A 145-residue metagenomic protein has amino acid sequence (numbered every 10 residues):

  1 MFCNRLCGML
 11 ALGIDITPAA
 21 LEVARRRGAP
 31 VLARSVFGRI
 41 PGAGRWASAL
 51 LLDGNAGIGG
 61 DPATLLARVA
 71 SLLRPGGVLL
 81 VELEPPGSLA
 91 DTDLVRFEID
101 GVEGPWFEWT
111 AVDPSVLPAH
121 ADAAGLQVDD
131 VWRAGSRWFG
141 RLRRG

Functional and structural regions predicted by a protein language model:
M1-M9: Conserved SAM-binding loop of SAM-dependent methyltransferases across substrates and taxa, primarily the Class I
T17-P18: Conserved SAM/SAH-binding beta-strand->alpha-helix loop
E22, G38-G44, I58-G60: Short conserved loop adjoining the S-adenosyl-L-methionine
R25-R39: Conserved SAM-binding strand-loop segment of SAM-dependent methyltransferases
R45-A63: A short SAM/SAH-binding and catalytic strip from SAM-dependent methyltransferases
A63-V78: A short glycine-rich, Lys/Arg-flanked "PGG" loop and its adjoining helix->strand segment in the class I
P75-G101: Conserved class I S-adenosyl-L-methionine
W106-V131: Short alpha-helix
